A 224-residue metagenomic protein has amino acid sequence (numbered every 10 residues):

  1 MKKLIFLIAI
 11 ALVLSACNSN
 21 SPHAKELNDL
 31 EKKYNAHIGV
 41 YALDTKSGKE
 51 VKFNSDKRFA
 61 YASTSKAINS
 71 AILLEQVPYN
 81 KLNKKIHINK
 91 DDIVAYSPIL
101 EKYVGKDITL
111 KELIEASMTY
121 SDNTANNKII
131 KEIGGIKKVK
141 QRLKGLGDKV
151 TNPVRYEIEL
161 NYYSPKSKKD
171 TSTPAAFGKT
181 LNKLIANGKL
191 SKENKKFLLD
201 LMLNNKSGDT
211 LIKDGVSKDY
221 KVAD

Functional and structural regions predicted by a protein language model:
L4-L14: Sec-dependent N-terminal signal peptides
C17-A60: Beta-lactamase-like hydrolase cores
G48, F59-I88, S117: Active-site SXXK
E75-I93, I136, Q141, S191-K196: Short, well-structured active-site flanking segments
K84-I99, I133-G134, E157-L160, L201-M202: Acidic helix-start/capping segments at beta-turn-to-alpha-helix junctions
V94-I129, I136: Conserved catalytic neighborhood of penicillin-recognizing serine enzymes
I114, N127-K189: Mid-domain, small-residue-enriched loop/turn segments at the edges of structured enzyme/sensor domains
D209-D224: Short, Gly/Ser/Thr-enriched beta-strand-loop segments that form substrate-interacting elements of hydrolase/peptidase
